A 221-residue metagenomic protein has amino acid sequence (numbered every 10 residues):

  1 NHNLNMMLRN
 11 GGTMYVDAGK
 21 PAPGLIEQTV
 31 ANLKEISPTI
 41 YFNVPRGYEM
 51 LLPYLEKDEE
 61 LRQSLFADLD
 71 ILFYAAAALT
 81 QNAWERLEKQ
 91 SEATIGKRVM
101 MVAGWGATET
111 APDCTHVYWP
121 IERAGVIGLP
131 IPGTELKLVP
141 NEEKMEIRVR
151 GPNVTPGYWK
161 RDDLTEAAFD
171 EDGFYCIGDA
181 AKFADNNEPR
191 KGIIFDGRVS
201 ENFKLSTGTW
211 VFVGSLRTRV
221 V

Functional and structural regions predicted by a protein language model:
N1-Y15, A31-K34, T39: Conserved short alpha-helical elements in the N-terminal third of ANL/AMP-binding
H2, M7-R9, A67, I131 (+1 more regions): Short, solvent-exposed loop/turn segments at the edges of secondary structure
M6-R9, K89-T94, A167, V221: Short, surface-exposed basic-aromatic patches at helix termini and helix-loop junctions that form
Y15-V16, F42, F73, V102-A103 (+8 more regions): Structured core elements
G19-E143: Conserved adenylate-forming
P140, M145-L205: Conserved ATP-binding/catalytic segment of the ANL
S215: Phosphate/diphosphate-binding loops
